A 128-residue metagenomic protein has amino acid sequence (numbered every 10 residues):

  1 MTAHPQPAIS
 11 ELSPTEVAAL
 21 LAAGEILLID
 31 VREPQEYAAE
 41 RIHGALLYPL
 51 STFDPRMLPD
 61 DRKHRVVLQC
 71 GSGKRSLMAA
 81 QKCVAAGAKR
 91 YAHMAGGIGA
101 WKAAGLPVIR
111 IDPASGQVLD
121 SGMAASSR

Functional and structural regions predicted by a protein language model:
M1-L27, P34-R65, K74-R128: Rhodanese-like catalytic fold shared by cysteine-dependent sulfurtransferases and DSP/PTP-type phosphatases
Q69: Short, surface-exposed ligand- or partner-binding patches at beta-edge/loop junctions that are enriched in aromatics
